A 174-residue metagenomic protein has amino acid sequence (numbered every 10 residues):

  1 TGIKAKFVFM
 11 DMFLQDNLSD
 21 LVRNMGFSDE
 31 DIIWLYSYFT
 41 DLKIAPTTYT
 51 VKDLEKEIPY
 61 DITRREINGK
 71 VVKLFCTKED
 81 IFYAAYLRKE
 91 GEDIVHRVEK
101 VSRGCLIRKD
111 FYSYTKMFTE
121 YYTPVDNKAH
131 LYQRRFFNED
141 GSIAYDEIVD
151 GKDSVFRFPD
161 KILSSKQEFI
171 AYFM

Functional and structural regions predicted by a protein language model:
T1-P46, D53-E55, L131-M174: Long terminal segments
K56-Q167: Repetitive, compositionally biased segments used for assembly/scaffolding
